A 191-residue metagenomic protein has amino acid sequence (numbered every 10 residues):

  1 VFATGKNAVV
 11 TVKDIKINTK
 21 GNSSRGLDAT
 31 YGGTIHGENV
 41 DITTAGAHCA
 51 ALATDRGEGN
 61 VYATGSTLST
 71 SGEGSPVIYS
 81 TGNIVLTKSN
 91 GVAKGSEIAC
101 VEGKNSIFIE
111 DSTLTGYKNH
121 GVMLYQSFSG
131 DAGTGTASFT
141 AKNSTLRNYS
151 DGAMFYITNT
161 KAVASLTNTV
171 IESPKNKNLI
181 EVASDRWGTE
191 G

Functional and structural regions predicted by a protein language model:
F2-K20, A29-A47, A53-S71, I78-G95 (+4 more regions): Surface-exposed loop/turn motifs in large extracellular/passenger domains
